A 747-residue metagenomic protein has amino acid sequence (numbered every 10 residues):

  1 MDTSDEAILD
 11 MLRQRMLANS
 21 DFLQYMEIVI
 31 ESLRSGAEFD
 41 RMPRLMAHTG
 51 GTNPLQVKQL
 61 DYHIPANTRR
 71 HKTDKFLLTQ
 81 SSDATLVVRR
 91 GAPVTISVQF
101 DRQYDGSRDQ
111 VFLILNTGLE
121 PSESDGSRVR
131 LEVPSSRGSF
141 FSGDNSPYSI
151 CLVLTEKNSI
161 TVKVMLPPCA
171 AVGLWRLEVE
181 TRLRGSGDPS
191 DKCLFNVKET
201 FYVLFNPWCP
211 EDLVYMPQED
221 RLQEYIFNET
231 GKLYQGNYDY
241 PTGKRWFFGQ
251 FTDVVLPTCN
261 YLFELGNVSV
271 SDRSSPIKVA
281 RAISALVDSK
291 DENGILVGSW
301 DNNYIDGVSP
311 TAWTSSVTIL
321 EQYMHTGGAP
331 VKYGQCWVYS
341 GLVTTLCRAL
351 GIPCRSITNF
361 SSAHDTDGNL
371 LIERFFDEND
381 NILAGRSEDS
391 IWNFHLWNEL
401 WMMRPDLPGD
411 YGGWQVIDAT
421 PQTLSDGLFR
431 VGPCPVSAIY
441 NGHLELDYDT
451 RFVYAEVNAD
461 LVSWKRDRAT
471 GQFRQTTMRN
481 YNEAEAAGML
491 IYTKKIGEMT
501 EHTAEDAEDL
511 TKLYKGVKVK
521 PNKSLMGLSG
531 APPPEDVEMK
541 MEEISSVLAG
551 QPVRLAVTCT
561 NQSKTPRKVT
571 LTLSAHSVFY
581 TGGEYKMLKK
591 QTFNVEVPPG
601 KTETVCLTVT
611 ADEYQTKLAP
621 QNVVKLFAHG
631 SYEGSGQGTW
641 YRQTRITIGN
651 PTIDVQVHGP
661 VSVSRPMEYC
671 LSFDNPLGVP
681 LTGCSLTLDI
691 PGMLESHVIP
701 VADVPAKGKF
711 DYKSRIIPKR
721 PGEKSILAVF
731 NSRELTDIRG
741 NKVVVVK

Functional and structural regions predicted by a protein language model:
R69-N116, S159-V162, S546-V557, K568 (+2 more regions): Contiguous beta-strand segments within globular domains
G106-R108, T565-V569, G678-G683: Short acidic/proline- and small/hydrophobic-mixed sequence motifs that coincide with surface turns and coil-to-beta
Q110-E229: Extended acidic/polar, glycine-enriched regions that form or flank non-catalytic beta-rich accessory modules
L166-R176, E613-K625, K719-L727: Short glycine/proline/serine/threonine-rich loop/turn segments at secondary-structure transition edges
P210-I357, D365: Secondary-structure boundary elements
S316-F452: Hydrophobic/aromatic-rich core segments of domains that either
C559-T565, F673-L677: Asparagine-centered strand-capping/turn motif at beta-strand->loop junctions
K586-T616, E695-K719: Intrinsically disordered, low-complexity Pro/Gly/Ser/Thr-rich segments with frequent PxxP/GP/PP motifs and embedded
